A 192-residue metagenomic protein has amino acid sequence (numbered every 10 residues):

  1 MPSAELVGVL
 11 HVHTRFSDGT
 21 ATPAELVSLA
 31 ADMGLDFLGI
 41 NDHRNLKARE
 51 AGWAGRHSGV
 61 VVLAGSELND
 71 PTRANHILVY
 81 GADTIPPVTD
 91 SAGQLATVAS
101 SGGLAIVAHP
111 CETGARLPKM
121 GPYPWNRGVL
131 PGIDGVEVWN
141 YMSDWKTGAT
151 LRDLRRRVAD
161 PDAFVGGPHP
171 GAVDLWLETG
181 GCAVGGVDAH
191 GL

Functional and structural regions predicted by a protein language model:
M1-G132, E137-G191: A metal-dependent hydrolase metal-coordination microenvironment
